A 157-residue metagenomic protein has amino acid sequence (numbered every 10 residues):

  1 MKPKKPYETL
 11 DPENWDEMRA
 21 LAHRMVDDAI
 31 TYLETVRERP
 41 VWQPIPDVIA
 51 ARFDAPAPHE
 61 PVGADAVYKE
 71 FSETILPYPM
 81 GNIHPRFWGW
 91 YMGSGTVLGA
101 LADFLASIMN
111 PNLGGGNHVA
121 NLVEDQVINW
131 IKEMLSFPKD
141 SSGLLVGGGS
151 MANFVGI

Functional and structural regions predicted by a protein language model:
K2-D140: N-terminal entrance/gating region of PLP-dependent enzymes' catalytic architecture
E124, I128, S141-I157: Conserved beta-loop-alpha segment that forms the PLP phosphate-binding cup at the N-terminus of a helix
